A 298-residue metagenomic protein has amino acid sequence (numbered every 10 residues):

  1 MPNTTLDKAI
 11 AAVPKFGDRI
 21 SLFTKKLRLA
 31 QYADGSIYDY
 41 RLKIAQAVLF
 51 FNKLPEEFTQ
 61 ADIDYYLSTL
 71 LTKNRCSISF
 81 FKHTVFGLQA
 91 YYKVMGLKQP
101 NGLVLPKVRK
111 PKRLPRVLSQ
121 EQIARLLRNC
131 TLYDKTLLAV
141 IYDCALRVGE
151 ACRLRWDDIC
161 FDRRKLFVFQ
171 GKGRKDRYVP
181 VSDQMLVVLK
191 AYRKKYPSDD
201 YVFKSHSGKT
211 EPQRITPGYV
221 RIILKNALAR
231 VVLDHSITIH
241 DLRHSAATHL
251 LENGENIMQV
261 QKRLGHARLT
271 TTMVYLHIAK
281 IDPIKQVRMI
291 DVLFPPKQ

Functional and structural regions predicted by a protein language model:
M1-Q298: Conserved catalytic core of the tyrosine transesterase superfamily
